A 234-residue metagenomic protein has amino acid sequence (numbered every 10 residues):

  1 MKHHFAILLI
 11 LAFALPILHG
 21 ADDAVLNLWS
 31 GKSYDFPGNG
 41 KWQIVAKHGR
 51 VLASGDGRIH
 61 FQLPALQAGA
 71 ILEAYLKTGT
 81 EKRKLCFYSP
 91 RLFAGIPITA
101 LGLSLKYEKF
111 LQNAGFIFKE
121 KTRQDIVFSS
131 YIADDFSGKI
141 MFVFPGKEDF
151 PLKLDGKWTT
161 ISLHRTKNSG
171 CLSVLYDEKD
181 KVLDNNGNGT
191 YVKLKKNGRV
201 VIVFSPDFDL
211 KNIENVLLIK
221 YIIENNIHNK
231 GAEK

Functional and structural regions predicted by a protein language model:
M1-A6: Positively charged n-region of N-terminal signal peptides that target proteins for export
I7-P16: Bacterial N-terminal signal peptides
D22-Y34, W42, I98-K234: A conserved amphipathic helix/loop scaffold that creates a polar/acidic microenvironment used either to coordinate
G40-H48: Change to "...patches in solvent-exposed regions of secreted, membrane-anchored, or virion-exposed structural
L52-G55: Short beta-strand segments within Ig-like beta-sandwich modules, predominantly Fibronectin type-III
G57-A68: Short, hydrophobic beta-strand segments
G69-G79: Short, aromatic- and glycine-rich surface loops/edge beta-strands on solvent-exposed regions
T80-R91: Edge beta-strands of extracellular beta-sandwich domains
